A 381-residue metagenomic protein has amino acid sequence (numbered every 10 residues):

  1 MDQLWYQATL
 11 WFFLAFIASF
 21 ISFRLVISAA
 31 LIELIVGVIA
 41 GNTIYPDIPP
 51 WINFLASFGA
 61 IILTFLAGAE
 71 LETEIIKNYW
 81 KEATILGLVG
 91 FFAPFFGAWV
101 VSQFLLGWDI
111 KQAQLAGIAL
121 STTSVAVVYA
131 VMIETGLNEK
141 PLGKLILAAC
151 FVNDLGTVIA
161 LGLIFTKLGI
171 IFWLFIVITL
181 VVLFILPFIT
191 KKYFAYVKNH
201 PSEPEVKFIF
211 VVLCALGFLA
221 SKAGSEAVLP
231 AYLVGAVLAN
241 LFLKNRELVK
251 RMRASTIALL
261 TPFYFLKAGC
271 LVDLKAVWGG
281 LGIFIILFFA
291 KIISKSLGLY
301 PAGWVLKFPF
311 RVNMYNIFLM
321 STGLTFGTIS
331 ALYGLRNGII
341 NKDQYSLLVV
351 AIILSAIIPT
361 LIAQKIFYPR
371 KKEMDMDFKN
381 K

Functional and structural regions predicted by a protein language model:
M1-L10, P49-T64, D109-S124, I171-L183 (+3 more regions): Structural signature of hydrophobic alpha-helical transmembrane segments
W11, A15-F20, L34, V38 (+13 more regions): Transmembrane alpha-helical segments of multi-pass membrane transport proteins and ion-pumping complexes
I21-L25, V38-E82, A195-E205, I209-I286 (+1 more regions): Membrane-interface junctions of multi-pass transporters
E33-T43, I85-W99, L147-L161, S202-L219 (+2 more regions): Small-residue-rich segments of transmembrane alpha-helices in multi-pass membrane proteins, especially helix faces
K81-T135, L271-L274, G279-K371: Transmembrane alpha-helices that form the ion-translocation and gating core of multi-pass ion transport proteins
Q103-G117, V128-A160, I164-I171: Membrane-interface helix-loop-helix junctions at boundaries between adjacent transmembrane segments
N138-V152, I159, R246-K250, R311-F318 (+1 more regions): Membrane-interface alpha-helices at helix entry/exit sites of multi-pass transporters
E373-K381: Short, highly charged, low-complexity non-transmembrane loops/tails of multi-pass membrane proteins
